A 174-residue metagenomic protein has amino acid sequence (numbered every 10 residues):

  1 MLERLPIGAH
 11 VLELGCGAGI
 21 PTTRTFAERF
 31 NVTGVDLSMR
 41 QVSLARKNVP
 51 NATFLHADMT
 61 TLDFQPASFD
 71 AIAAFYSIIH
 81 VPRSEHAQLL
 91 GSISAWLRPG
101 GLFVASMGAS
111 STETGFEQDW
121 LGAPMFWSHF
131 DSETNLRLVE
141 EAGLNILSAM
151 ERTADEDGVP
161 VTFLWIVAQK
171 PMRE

Functional and structural regions predicted by a protein language model:
M1-A9: Conserved alpha-helix/loop element of class I SAM-dependent methyltransferases that forms part of the SAM/SAH-binding
L12, G17-T61: Class I SAM-dependent methyltransferase SAM/SAH-binding core
T60-I72: A short acidic, Gly/Pro-enriched loop at the edge of an enzyme's catalytic core that lines a small-molecule cofactor
A87-P99: A short glycine-rich, Lys/Arg-flanked "PGG" loop and its adjoining helix->strand segment in the class I
G100-M107: Conserved beta-strand signature within the Rossmann-like core of class I S-adenosyl-L-methionine
G108-F126: Short, glycine-/aromatic-enriched active-site segment of Class I SAM-dependent methyltransferases
W127-A142: Short alpha-helix
D155-E174: Core SAM-dependent methyltransferase catalytic element
